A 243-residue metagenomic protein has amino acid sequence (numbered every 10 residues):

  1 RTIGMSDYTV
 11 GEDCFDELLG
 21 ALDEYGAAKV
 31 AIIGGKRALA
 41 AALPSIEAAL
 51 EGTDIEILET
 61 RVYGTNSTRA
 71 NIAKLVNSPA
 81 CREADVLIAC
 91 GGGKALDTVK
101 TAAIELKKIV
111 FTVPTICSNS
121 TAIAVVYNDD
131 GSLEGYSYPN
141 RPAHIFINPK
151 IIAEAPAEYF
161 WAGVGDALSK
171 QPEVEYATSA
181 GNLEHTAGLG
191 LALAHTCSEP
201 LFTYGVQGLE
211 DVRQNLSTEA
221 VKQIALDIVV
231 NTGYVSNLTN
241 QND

Functional and structural regions predicted by a protein language model:
R1-D85: ATP/NTP phosphate-donor binding region
E12, G35-K36, C90-G92, V113-I116 (+3 more regions): Fold-independent oxyanion-binding glycine-rich loops and adjacent beta-strand/coil segments at enzyme active sites
F15-D16, L39-L43, R69, K94-T101 (+2 more regions): Short glycine/serine/threonine-rich phosphate/pyrophosphate-binding segments that cradle anionic phosphate groups
L22, G26, L50, D54 (+5 more regions): Structural signal for hydrophobic packing residues in well-ordered secondary-structure cores of soluble enzyme domains
K29-A31, D85-I88, I109-F111, A143-I145 (+1 more regions): Structural motif
P79-A102, L106-C117: A short, small-residue-rich loop immediately preceding and capping a beta-strand
I104-A194: A glycine/threonine-rich phosphate-anchoring loop and its flanking beta-alpha core in nucleotide/phosphate-binding
H185-D243: Active-site segments that bind and position negatively charged phosphate/pyrophosphate groups
